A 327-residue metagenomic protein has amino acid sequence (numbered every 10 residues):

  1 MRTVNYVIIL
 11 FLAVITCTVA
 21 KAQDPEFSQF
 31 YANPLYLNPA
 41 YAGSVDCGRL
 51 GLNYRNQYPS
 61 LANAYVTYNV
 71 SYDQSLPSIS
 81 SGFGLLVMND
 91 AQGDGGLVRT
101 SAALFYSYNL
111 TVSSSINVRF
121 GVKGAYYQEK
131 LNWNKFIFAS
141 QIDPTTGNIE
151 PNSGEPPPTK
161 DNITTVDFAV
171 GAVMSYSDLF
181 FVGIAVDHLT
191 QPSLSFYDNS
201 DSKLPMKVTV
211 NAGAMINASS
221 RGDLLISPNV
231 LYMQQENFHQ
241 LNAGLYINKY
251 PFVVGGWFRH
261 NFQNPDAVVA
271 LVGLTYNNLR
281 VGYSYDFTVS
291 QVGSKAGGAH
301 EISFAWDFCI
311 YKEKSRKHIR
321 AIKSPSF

Functional and structural regions predicted by a protein language model:
M1-I8: Bacterial N-terminal signal peptides that target proteins for export
I8-T16: Bacterial N-terminal signal peptides
C17-A22: Sec/Tat signal peptide C-region and signal peptidase I cleavage site
Q23-F327: Subset of outer-membrane beta-barrel
